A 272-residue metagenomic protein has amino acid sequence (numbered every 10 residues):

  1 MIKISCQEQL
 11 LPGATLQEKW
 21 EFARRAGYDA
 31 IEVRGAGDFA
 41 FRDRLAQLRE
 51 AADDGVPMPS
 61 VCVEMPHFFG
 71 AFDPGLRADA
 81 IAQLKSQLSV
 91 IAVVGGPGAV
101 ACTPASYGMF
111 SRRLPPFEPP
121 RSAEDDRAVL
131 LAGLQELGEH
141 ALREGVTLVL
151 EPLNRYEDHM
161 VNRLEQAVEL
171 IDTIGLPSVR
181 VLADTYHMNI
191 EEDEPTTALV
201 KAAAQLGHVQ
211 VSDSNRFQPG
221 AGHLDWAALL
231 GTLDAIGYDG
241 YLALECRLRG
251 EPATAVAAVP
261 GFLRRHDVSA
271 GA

Functional and structural regions predicted by a protein language model:
M1-G27, A52, G95-P97, Q135 (+2 more regions): Histidine-acidic metal/acid-base catalytic patches
L10-P12, G35-G37, E64-H67, A105-Y107 (+4 more regions): Active-site-proximal loop/turn and secondary-structure-junction residues that shape catalytic pockets, frequently
F22, A26-R42, C62-P66: N-terminal substrate-binding region of glycoside hydrolase catalytic domains
D29-A30, P57, P97-G98, T147 (+1 more regions): Residue-level detector of anion-binding/catalytic polar loops
E32, S60-C62, V100, V149 (+2 more regions): Conserved beta-strand positions in the central sheet of alpha/beta enzyme cores
E32-A52, P104-F110: Glycine-rich, proline-tolerant flexible connector loops at the mouths of alpha/beta enzymes
F41-Q47, R77, P252-A255: Metal-dependent catalytic neighborhoods of phosphoester/phosphodiester hydrolases
D53, G70, P74-R180: Active-site acidic/histidine proton-transfer and metal-coordination neighborhood in alpha/beta enzyme cores
